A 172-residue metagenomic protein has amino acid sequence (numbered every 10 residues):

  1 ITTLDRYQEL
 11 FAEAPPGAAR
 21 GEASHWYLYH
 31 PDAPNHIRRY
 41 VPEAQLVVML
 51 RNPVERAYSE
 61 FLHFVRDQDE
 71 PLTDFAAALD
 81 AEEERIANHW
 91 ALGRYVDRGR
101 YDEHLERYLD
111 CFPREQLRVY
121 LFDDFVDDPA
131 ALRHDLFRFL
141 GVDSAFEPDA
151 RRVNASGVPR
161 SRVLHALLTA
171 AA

Functional and structural regions predicted by a protein language model:
I1-A172: Anion-recognition interface
